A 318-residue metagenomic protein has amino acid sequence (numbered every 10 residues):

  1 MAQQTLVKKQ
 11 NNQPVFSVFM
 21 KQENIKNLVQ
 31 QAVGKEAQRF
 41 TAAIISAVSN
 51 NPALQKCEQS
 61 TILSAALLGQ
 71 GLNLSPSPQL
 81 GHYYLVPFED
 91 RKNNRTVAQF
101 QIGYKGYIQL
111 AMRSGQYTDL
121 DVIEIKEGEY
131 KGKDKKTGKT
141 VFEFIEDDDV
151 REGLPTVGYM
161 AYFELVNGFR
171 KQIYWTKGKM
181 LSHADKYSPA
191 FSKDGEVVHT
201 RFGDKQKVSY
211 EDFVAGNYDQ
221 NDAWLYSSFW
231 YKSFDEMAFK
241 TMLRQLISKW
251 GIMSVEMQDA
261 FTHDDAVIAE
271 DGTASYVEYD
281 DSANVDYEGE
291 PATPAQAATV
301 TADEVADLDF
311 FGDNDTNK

Functional and structural regions predicted by a protein language model:
M1-N27, F261-K318: Glycine- and charge-rich intrinsically disordered segments
V15-M253: Binding-interface segments
I252-E256, A260-H263: An amphipathic, hydrophobic-aromatic interaction surface with interspersed Lys/Arg that forms lipid/phosphate-bearing
